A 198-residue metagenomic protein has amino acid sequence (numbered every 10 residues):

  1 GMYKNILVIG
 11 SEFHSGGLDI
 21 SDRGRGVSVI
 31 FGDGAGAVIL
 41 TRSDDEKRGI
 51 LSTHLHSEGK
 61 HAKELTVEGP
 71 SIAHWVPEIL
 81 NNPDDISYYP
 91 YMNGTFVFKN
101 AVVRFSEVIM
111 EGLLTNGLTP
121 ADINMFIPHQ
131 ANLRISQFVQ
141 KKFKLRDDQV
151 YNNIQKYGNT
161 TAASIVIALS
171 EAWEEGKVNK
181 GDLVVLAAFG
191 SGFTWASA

Functional and structural regions predicted by a protein language model:
G1-M2, V102, S106-E107, L113 (+1 more regions): Claisen-condensing/thiolase-fold acyl-transfer catalytic domains that form or cleave C-C bonds in fatty acid
Y3-A35: Flexible, glycine-rich active-site loops centered on histidine and acidic residues that chelate a metal or position
N5-L7, G36-V38, R48-G49, M125 (+1 more regions): Structural motif
I6-E12, L40, L186-G190: Short beta-strand segments
V8, I50-S52, N152: General beta-strand structural signal in soluble alpha/beta enzymes
V8-G16, V76-P83, I135-D147: Acidic-glycine-rich active-site phosphate/pyrophosphate-binding loop
D22-K99, V103, E107, A198: Condensing-enzyme catalytic core mediating Claisen C-C bond formation in acyl metabolism
